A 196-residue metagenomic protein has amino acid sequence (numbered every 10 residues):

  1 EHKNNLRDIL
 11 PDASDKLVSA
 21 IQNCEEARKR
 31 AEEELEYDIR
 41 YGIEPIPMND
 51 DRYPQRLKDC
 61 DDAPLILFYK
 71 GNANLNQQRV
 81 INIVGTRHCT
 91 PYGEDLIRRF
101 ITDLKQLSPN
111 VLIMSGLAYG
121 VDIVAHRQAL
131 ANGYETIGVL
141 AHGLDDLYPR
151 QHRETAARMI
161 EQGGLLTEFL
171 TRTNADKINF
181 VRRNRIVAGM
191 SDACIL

Functional and structural regions predicted by a protein language model:
E1-R52: Short, small/acidic-rich helices and loops at N termini and domain boundaries of DNA replication/processing enzymes
E44-L196: Glycine-biased, small-residue-rich flexible motifs in mid-sequence functional cores and linkers
